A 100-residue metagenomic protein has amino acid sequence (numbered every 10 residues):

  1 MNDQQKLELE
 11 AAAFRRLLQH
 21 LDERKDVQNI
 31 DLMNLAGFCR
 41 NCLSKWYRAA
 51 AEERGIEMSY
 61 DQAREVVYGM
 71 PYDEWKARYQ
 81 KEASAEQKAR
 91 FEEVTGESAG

Functional and structural regions predicted by a protein language model:
M1-G100: Domain-level signature for proteins that mediate thiol-based redox and metal-cofactor handling
